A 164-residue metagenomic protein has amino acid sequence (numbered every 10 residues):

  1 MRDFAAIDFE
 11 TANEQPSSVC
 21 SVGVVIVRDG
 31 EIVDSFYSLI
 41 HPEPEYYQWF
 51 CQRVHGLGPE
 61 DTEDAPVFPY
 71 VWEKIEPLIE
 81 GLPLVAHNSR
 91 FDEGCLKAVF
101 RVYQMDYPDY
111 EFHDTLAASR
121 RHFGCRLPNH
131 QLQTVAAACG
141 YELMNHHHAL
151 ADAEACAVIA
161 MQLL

Functional and structural regions predicted by a protein language model:
M1-D109, C125, N129-H147: Conserved non-catalytic scaffold segment of RNase H-like nuclease domains
T11-N13, A117, A155: Short, glycine/acidic-enriched loop or turn micro-motifs at the edges of active sites
D92, E111, D152-A155: Catalytic-loop motifs flanking and including active-site residues across diverse enzymes
D106-R120: Conserved beta-strand -> loop -> alpha-helix junction used to position metal-binding or nucleic-acid-contacting
A117-R120, A137, V158-M161: Generic alpha-helical structural context detector
H148-M161: Acidic, divalent-metal-coordinating active-site segment for phosphoryl/phosphodiester hydrolysis, typified by short
